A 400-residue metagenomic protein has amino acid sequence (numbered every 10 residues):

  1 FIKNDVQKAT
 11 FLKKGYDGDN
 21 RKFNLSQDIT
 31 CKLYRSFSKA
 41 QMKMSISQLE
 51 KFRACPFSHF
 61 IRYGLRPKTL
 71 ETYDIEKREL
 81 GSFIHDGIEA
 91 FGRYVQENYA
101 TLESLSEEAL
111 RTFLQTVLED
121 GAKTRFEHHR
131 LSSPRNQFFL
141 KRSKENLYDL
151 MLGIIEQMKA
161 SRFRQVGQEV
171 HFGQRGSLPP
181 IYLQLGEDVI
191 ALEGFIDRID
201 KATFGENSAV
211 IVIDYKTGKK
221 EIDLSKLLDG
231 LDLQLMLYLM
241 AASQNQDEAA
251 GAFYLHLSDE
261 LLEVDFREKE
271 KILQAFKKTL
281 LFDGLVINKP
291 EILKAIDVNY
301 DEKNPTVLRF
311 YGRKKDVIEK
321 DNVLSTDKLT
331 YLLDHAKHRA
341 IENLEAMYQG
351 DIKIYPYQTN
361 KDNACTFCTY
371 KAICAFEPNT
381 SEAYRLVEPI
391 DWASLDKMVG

Functional and structural regions predicted by a protein language model:
F1-G400: Structural signature of nuclease core domains in nucleic-acid processing machines
